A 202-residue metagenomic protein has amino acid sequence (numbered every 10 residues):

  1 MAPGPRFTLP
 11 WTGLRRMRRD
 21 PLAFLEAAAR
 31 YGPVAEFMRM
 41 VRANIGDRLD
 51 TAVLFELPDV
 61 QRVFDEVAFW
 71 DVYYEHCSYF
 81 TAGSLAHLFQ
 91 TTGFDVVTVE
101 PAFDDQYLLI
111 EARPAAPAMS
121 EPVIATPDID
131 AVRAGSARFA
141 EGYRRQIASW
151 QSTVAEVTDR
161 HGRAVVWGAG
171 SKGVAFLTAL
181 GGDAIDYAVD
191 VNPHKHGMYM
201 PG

Functional and structural regions predicted by a protein language model:
M1-V67, C77-V97, A112, V174-A175 (+2 more regions): Conserved SAM-binding loop
A27-R30, P101-A102, A169: Short beta->alpha junction loops/turns
V63-A68, I129-R133: Short acidic (Asp/Glu) and glycine-rich catalytic loops that position anionic groups and cofactors
D71, E100-A118: Conserved catalytic loop of SAM-dependent methyltransferase domains
Y73-Y79, E141: Short, contiguous acidic/charged loop-to-helix segments that flank catalytic cores in large enzymes
D95-T98, Q151-T153: Glycine-rich, charged/polar anion/phosphate-binding loops that engage phosphate groups from diverse ligands
E111-G202: Hydrophobic, well-ordered beta-alpha structural blocks that scaffold small-molecule cofactor pockets
